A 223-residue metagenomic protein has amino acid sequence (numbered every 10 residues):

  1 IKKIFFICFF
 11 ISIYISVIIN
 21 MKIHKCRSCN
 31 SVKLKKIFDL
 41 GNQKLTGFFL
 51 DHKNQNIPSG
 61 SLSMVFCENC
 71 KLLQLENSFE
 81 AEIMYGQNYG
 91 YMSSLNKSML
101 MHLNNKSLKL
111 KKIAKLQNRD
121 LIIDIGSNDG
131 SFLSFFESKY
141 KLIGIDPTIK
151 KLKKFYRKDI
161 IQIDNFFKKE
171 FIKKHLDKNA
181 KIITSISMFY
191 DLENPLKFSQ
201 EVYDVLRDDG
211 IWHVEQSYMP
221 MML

Functional and structural regions predicted by a protein language model:
M21-K97: N-terminal juxtadomain amphipathic helix that follows a signal peptide/anchor or precedes a small N-terminal auxiliary
T46-F48, V214-L223: Short, glycine-/aromatic-enriched active-site segment of Class I SAM-dependent methyltransferases
N118-N128: Conserved class I S-adenosyl-L-methionine
D129-K139: Conserved SAM-binding loop of SAM-dependent methyltransferases across substrates and taxa, primarily the Class I
K141-D146: Conserved SAM-binding motif I beta-strand of class I
K158-E170: Conserved SAM-binding strand-loop segment of SAM-dependent methyltransferases
T184: A conserved beta-strand element that flanks and buttresses the S-adenosyl-L-methionine
L196-I211: A short glycine-rich, Lys/Arg-flanked "PGG" loop and its adjoining helix->strand segment in the class I
